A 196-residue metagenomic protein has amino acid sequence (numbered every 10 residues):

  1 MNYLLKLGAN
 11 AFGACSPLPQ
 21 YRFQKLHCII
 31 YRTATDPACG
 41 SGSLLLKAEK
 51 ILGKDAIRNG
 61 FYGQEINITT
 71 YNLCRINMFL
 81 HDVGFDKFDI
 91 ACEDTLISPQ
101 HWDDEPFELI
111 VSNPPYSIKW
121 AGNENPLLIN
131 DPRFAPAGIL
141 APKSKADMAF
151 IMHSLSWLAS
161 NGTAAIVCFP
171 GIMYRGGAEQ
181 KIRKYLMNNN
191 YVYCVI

Functional and structural regions predicted by a protein language model:
N2-Y3, Y21: Intrinsic-disorder-associated, low-complexity terminal segments enriched in Asp/Asn/His/Tyr and depleted of Lys/Arg
Q20-S112, S117-K119, E124-L128, R133-F134 (+3 more regions): Conserved S-adenosyl-L-methionine
P132-L158: Glycine-rich S-adenosyl-L-methionine
L158-A164: Short glycine-dipeptide loop
